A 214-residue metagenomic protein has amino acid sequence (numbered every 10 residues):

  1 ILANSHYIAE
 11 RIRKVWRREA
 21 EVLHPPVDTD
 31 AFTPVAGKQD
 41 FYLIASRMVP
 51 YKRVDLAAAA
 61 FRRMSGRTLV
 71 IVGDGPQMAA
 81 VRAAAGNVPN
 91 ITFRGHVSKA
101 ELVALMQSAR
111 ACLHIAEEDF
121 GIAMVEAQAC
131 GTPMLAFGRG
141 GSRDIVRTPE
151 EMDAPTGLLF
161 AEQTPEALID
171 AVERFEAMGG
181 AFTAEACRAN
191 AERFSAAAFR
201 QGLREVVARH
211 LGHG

Functional and structural regions predicted by a protein language model:
I1-T33: Donor nucleotide-sugar binding/catalytic pocket of nucleotide-sugar-dependent glycosyltransferases
P34-K52, A57-G66, V70: Conserved donor-binding/catalytic core segment of Leloir-type glycosyltransferases
A79-E101: Nucleotide-activated donor-binding/catalytic signature segment of Leloir-type glycosyltransferases, i.e., the conserved
H96, A104-A109, L203: Short alpha-helical donor nucleotide-sugar binding micro-motif in glycosyltransferases
Q107-D119, T132: Acidic donor-binding loop of glycosyltransferase active sites
P133-G140, V146: Short hydrophobic beta-strand element within catalytic cores of glycosyltransferases and related nucleotide-activated
R143-R174: Change "using UDP/GDP/dTDP sugars" to "using nucleotide sugars
Q163, A181-A208: A charged, aromatic-enriched C-terminal amphipathic alpha-helix characteristic of glycosyltransferases across folds
